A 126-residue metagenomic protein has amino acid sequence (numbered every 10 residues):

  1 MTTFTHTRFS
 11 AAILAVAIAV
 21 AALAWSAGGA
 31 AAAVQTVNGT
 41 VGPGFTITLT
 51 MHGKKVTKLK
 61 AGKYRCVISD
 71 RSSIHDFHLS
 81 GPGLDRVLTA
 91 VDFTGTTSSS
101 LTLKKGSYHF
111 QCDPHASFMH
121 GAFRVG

Functional and structural regions predicted by a protein language model:
T2-L14: Bacterial N-terminal signal peptides that target proteins for export
I13-A24: Bacterial N-terminal signal peptides
W25-A33: Sec/Tat signal peptide C-region and signal peptidase I cleavage site
A33-T50, S72-H75, V91-G126: Extracellular/periplasmic metallocenter environments
M51-K58: Short beta-strand segments of immunoglobulin-like
L59-C66: Short coil/turn motif common to extracellular beta-sandwich-like domains
V67, D76-S80: Beta-strand signatures of extracellular beta-sandwich domains
P82-R86: Short edge-strand/loop segments of extracellular domains
